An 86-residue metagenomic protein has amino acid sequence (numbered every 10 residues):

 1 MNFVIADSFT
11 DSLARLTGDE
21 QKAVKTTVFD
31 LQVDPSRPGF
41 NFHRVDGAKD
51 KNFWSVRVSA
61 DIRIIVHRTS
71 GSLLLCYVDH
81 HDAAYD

Functional and structural regions predicted by a protein language model:
N2-R15, Q21-K22, T26, R57-D86: Enriched for short, Lys/Arg-rich terminal
D30-V56: A short, surface-exposed loop/turn module that caps and links secondary-structure elements
